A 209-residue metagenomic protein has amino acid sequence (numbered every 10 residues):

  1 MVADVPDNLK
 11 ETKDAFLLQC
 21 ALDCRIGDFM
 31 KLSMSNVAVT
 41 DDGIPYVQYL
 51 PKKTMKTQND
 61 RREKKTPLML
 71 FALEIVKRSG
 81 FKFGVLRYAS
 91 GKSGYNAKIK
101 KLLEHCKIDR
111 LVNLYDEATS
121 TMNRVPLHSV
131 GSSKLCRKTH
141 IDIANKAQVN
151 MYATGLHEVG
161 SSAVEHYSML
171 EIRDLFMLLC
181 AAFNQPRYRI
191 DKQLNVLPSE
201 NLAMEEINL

Functional and structural regions predicted by a protein language model:
M1-I26, M30: Basic, Lys/Arg- and aromatic-enriched nucleic-acid-binding interface segment
C20, G27, K31, T66 (+9 more regions): Feature representing long, continuous alpha-helical segments
L32-I75: Conserved tyrosine-mediated DNA breakage-rejoining catalytic core shared by Y-recombinases
N36-G43, V130, K146-S168, D191: Short, polar N-cap/turn motifs at the start of nucleic acid-interacting alpha helices
M55, G155-N184: Catalytic-site neighborhood detector that most strongly recognizes the C-terminal catalytic loop/helix of tyrosine
K64, L70-S120, M204-E206: Major-groove DNA-contacting interfaces characterized by cationic-aromatic clusters
V85, K100-Y152, L156-G160: Short, basic (Lys/Arg/His-rich) helix/loop patches that form interaction surfaces in the mid-to-C-terminal regions
R110, R173-L209: C-terminal secondary-structure termini that scaffold catalytic or DNA-interacting sites
